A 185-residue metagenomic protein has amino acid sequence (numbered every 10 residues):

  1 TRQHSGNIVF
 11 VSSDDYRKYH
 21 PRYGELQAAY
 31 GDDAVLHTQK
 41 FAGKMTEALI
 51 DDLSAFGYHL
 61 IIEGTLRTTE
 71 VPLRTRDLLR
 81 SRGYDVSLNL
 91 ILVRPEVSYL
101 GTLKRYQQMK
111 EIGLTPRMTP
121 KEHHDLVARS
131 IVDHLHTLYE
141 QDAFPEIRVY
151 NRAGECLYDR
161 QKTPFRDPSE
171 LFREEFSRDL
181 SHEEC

Functional and structural regions predicted by a protein language model:
T1: Walker A/P-loop
H4, R82, Q141-A143: Short, structurally constrained coil/turn elements that cap an alpha-helix or connect an alpha-helix to the following
H4-D77, L114-M118: Conserved nucleotide-sensing/catalytic segment adjacent to the nucleotide-binding pocket in NTP-handling enzymes
I8-F10, L88, I147-V149: Conserved beta-strand scaffold positions in the cores of enzyme catalytic domains, especially in NTP/NDP-utilizing
R17-H20, V97, G154-L157: A short acidic, often aromatic-flanked loop/helix-cap motif at beta-alpha or helix-coil junctions that lines enzyme
L66-M109: ATP-dependent NMP and nucleoside kinases share a basic, alpha-helical "lid"
L100-C185: Conserved GTP-binding G-domain of TRAFAC-class P-loop NTPases and closely related GTPase folds
